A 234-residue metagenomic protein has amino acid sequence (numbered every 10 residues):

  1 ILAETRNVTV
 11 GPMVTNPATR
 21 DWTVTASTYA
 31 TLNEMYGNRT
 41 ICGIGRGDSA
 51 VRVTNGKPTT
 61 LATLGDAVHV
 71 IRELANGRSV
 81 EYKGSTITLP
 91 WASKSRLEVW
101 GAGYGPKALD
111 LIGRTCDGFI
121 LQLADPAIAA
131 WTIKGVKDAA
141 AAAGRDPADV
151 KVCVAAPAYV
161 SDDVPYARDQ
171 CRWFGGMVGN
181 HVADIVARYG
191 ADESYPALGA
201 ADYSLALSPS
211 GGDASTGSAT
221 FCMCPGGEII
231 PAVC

Functional and structural regions predicted by a protein language model:
I1-N7, Y29-T40, G113-R114, A142-P147: Acidic (Asp/Glu)-rich catalytic clusters
I1-T15, T19, A67-V70, L74 (+1 more regions): Alpha-helix-loop-beta-strand connector modules within alpha/beta enzyme cores
T9-M13, T40-I44, V99-A102, F119-L121 (+1 more regions): Hydrophobic faces of well-ordered beta-strands that scaffold small-molecule active sites in alpha/beta enzyme cores
A18-T31: Glycine-rich anion/phosphate-binding loops
T28, G101-R114, C171, I230-V233: Short, acidic/polar
A50-N55: A short acidic, helix-capping loop that chelates divalent metal ions and anchors anionic groups
K57-L89, A129-V233: An alpha-helical appendage that flanks or caps ligand/catalytic pockets
E73, D117-G118: Well-ordered beta-strand positions
